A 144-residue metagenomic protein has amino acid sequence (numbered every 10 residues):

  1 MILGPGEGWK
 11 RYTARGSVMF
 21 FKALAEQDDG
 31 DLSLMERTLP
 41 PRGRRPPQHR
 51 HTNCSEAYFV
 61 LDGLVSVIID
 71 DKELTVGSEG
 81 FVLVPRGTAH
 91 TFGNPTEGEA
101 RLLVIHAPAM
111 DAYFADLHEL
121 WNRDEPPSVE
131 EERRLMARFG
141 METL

Functional and structural regions predicted by a protein language model:
M1-S33, L120-L144: A short, N-terminal "cap"/entry segment at the start of jelly-roll beta-barrel domains of the cupin/DSBH fold
L3-G4, K10-Y12, D71-A89: Short acidic-glycine-tyrosine-enriched beta hairpin
S17, L64, K72-L74: Well-ordered beta-strand scaffold positions
F20-K22, M35-H51: Conserved short histidine dyad/triad with adjacent acidic residue
L39, R44, G63-I68, F81-V82: Short beta-strand segments in beta-sandwich/barrel cores
Q48, I69-D70, F92: Soluble, non-transmembrane catalytic domains of enzymes that act on hydrophobic metabolites at membranes
N53-V65, D70: Glycine- and acidic-residue-biased ligand/ion/polar-headgroup-sensing regions
S66, R86-D111: Ligand-binding loop in jelly-roll beta-barrel domains
